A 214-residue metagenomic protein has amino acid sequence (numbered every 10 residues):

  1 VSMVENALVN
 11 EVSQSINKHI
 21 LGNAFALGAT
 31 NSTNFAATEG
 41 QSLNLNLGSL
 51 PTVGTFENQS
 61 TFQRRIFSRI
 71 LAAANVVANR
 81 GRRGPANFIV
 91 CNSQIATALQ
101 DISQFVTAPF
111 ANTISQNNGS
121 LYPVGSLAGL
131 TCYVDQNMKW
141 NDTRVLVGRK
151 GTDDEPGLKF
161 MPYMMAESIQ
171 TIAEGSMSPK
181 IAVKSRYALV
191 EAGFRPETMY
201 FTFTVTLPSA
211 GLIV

Functional and structural regions predicted by a protein language model:
V1-T33, R82, I89, M177-V183: Long, contiguous amphipathic alpha-helices that act as assembly "spine/axial" helices in icosahedral shell and virion
N6, D101-V214: Sequence/fold signature of self-assembling virion shell proteins
N6, N10, F56-R64, T171: Hydrophobic alpha-helical scaffolding
Q14, K18, I95-T97, M138 (+1 more regions): Short loop/turn segments at secondary-structure transitions that flank enzyme active sites
L21-A26, F62-Q63, F67-I89, F105-V106 (+2 more regions): Generic hydrophobic segment detector
T30-Q41, L50-N58, G151-E155, F194-P196 (+1 more regions): Intrinsically disordered, low-complexity coil segments
F35-N112: Extended, solvent-exposed, turn-rich assembly/linker loops in the middle of proteins
